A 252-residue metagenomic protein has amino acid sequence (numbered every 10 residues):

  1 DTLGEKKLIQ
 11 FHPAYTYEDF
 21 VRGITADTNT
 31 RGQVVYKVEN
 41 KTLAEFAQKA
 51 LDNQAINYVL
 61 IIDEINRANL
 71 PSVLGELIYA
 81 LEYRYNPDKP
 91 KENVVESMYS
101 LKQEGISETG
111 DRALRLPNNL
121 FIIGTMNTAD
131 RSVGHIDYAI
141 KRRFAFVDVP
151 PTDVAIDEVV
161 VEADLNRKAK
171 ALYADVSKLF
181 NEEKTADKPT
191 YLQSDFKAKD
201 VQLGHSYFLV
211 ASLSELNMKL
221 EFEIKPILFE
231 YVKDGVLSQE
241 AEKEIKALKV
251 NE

Functional and structural regions predicted by a protein language model:
D1-E252: C-terminal regulatory/interaction module of P-loop NTP-utilizing enzymes
